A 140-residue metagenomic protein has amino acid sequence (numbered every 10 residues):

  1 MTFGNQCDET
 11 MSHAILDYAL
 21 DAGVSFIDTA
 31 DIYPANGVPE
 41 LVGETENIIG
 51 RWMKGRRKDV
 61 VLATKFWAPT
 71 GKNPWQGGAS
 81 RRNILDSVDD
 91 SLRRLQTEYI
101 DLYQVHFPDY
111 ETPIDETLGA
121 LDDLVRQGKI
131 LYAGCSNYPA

Functional and structural regions predicted by a protein language model:
M1, T64, L102: Active-site-proximal beta-strand elements of phosphoester/diester hydrolases
M1-V60, E98, R126: N-terminal binding-site loop/beta-alpha segment at the start of enzyme catalytic domains that lines or forms
F3, W52, W67, F107-P108: Tryptophan-centered motif/residue detector
A19, K65, R94: Conserved catalytic core of Hanks-type protein kinase domains
I27, A63, L131-G134: Structural detector of well-ordered beta-strand residues that form the stable sheet scaffold of enzyme domains
M53, K65, W75: Active-site alpha/beta core segments
D59-T70: A short, structured active-site edge motif that brings together acidic residues
P69-A140: Glycine/proline-rich, positively charged, aromatic-decorated active-site loop/lid region on the catalytic face
